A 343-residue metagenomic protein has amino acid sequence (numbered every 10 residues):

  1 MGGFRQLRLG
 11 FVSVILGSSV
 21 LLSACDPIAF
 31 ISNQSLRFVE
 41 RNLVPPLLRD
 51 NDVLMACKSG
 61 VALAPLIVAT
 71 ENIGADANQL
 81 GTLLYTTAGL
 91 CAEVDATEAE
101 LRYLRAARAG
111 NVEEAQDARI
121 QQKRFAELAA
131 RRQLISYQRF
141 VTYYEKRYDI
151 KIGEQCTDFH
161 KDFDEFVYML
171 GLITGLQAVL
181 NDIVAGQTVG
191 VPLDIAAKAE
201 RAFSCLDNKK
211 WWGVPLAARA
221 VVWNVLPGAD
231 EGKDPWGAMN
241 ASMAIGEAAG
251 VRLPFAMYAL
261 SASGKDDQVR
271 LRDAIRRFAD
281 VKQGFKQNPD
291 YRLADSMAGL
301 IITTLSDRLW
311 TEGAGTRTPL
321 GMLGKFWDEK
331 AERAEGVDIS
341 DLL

Functional and structural regions predicted by a protein language model:
M1-V14: Bacterial N-terminal signal peptides that target proteins for export
L21-A24: C-terminal motif of bacterial Sec signal peptides marking the signal peptidase cleavage site
D26-K210, Q268-L343: N-terminal alpha-helical interaction modules that lie
L83-Y85, L216, F255-Y258, A298: TPR repeat positional signature
G175-V179, W211-A218, A249-L253: Generic helix N-cap/helix-start motif at coil->alpha-helix transitions
A220, A259-A262, D307: Conserved small-residue packing positions in alpha-helical repeats and bundles
W223-L226, A262-G264: Residue at a conserved register position within TPR or TPR-like alpha-solenoid repeats
W236-R277: Glycine/small-residue-rich hydrophobic helix-like segments
